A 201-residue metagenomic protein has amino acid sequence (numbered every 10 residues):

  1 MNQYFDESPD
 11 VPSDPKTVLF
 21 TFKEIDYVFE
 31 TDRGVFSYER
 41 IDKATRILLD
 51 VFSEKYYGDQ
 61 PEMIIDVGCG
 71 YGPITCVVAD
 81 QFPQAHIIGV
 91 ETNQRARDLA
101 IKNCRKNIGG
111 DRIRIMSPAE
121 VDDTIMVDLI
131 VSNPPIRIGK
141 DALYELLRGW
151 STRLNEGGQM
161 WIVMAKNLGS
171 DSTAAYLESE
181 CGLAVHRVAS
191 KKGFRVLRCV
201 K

Functional and structural regions predicted by a protein language model:
M1-K23, G34-Y38: N-terminal auxiliary segments of SAM/dcSAM-dependent transferases
I25-R40, I47: S-adenosyl-L-methionine
A44-D123, L129-S132: Conserved SAM/SAH cofactor-binding pocket of Class I
D128-D141: A short SAM/SAH-binding and catalytic strip from SAM-dependent methyltransferases
Y144-E156: A short glycine-rich, Lys/Arg-flanked "PGG" loop and its adjoining helix->strand segment in the class I
G157-M164: Conserved beta-strand signature within the Rossmann-like core of class I S-adenosyl-L-methionine
A165-E180: Conserved class I S-adenosyl-L-methionine
S190-K201: Core SAM-dependent methyltransferase catalytic element
